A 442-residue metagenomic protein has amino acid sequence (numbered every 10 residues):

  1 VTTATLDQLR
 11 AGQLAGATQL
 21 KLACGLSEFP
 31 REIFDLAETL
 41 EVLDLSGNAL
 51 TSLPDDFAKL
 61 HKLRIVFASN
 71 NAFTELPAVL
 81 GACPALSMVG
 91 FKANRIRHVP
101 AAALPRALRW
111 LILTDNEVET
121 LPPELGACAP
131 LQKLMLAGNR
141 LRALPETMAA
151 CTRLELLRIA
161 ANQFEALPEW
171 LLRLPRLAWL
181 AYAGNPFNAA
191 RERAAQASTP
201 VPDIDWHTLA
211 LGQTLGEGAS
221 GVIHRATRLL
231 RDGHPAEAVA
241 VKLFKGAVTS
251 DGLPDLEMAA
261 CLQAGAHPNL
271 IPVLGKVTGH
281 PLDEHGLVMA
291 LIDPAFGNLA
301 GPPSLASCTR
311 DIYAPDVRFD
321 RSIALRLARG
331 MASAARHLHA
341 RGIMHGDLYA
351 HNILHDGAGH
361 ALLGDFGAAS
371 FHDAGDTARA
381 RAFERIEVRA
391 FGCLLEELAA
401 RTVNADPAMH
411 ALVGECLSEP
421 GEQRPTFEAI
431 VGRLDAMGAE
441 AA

Functional and structural regions predicted by a protein language model:
V1-D55, K59-T114, T120-P123, P175-E217 (+2 more regions): The feature captures the LRR N-terminal capping module
G221-A260: ATP-binding glycine-rich loop module of kinase domains
A259-P268: Structural motif at the C-terminus of the N-lobe alphaC helix and the adjacent alphaC-beta4 loop of the Hanks-type
P272-H285: Short beta-strand micro-motifs within the conserved protein kinase catalytic domain, predominantly in the N-lobe
L327-A328: Activation segment signature within eukaryotic-like protein kinase domains
A335, H339-H355: Catalytic-loop of the protein kinase fold
L362, G367-A411, E415: C-lobe/activation-segment region of protein kinase-like
L417-A429: A conserved short helix/loop substructure at the end of the activation segment of eukaryotic-like protein kinase domains
